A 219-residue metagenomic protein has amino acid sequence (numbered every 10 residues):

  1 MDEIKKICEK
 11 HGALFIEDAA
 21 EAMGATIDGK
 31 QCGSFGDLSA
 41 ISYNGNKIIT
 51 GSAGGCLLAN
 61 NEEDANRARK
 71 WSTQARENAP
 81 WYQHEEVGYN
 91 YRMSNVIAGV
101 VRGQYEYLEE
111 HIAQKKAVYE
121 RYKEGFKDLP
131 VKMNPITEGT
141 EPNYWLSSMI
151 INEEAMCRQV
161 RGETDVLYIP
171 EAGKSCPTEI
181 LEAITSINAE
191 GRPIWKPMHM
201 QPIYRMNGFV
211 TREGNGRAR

Functional and structural regions predicted by a protein language model:
M1-E3, K10, T26, E62-R219: PLP-dependent aminotransferase class I/II
K5-E9, C32-G33: Glycine-rich, phosphate-binding/catalytic loops in enzymes
I7-K10, F15-E17: C-terminal EAL-domain catalytic cores of bacterial cyclic di-GMP phosphodiesterases
F15-E17, A59, P193: Hydrophobic residues in well-ordered beta-strands that form the structural core
E17-G51, P80-E85: Conserved active-site segment immediately N-terminal to the catalytic lysine that forms the internal aldimine
S34-S72, N95-A98: Active-site PLP attachment segment
